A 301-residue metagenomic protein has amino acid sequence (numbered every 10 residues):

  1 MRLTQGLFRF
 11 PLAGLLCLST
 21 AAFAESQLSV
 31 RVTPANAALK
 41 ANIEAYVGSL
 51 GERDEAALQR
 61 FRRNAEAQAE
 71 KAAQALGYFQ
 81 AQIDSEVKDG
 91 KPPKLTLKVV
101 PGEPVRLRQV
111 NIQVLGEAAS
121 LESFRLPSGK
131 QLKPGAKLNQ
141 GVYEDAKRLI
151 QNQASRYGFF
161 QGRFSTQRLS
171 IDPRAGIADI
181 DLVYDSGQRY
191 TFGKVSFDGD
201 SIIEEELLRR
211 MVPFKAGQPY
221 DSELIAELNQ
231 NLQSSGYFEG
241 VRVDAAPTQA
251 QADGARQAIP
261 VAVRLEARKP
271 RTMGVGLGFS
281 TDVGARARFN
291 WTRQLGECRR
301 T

Functional and structural regions predicted by a protein language model:
M1-P11: Bacterial N-terminal signal peptides that target proteins for export
S19-A21: N-terminal signal peptide c-region/cleavage motif recognized by signal peptidases
A24-A37, G48-A285, N290-R293: Periplasmic polypeptide-binding modules associated with outer-membrane biogenesis and secretion
A41-A45: Secondary-structure capping and domain/repeat boundary segments
G296-T301: Short loop/turn motifs that connect adjacent beta-strands in outer-membrane beta-barrel proteins
